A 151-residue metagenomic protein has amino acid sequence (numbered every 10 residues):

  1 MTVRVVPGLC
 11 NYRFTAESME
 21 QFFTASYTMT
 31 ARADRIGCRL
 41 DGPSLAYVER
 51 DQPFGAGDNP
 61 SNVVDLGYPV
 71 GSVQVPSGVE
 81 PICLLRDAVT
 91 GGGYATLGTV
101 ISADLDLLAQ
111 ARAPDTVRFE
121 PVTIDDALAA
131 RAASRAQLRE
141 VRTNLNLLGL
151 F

Functional and structural regions predicted by a protein language model:
M1-F151: Conserved "landmark" site that anchors the functional core of diverse proteins
